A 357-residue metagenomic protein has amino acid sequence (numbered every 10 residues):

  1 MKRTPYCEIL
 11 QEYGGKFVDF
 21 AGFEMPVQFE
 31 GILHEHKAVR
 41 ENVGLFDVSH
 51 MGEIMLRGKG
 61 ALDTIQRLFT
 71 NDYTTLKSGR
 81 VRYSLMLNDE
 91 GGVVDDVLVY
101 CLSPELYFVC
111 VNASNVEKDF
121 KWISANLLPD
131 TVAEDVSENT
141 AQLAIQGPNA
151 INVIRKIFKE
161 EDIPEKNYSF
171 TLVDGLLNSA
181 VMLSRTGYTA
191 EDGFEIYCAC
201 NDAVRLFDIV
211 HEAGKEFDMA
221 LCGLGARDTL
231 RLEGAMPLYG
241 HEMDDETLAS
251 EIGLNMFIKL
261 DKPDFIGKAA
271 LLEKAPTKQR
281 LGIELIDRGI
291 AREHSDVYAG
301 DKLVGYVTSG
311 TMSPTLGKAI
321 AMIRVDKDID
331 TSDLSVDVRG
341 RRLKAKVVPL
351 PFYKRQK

Functional and structural regions predicted by a protein language model:
M1-A21, M25-F29, L102-K357: Conserved, structured C-terminal
M1-S84, G92: Acidic, proline/glycine-enriched N-terminal capping motif
N42, E90-G91, G223, D228: A subset of signal/propeptide-processing and intrinsically disordered low-complexity segments in secreted/extracellular
G52, L56, D89, V94 (+2 more regions): Short coil/turn segments at secondary-structure boundaries
K59-V93, I151-S179: Internal amphipathic helical hairpin motif
L98-V99: Glycine-rich, Trp-frequent "lid" loop and neighboring beta-strands that shape and gate the flavin cofactor pocket
